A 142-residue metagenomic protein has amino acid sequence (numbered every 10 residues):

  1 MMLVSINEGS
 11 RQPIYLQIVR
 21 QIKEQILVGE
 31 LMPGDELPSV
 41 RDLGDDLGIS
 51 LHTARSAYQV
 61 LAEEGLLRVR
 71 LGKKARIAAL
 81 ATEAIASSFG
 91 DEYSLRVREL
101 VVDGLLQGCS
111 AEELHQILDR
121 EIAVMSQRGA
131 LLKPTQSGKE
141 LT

Functional and structural regions predicted by a protein language model:
M1-E36, D42, D91-L95, V101-T142: Extreme N-terminal segment that seeds HTH/winged-HTH DNA-binding domains in transcriptional regulators
R11-Q12, G29-E30, D45-G48, V69-K74 (+1 more regions): Short hydrophobic/aromatic-rich motifs at helix boundaries and adjacent loops
R11-Q17, L51-V60, G72-A78: Short, mixed-charge, low-aromatic patches
E36-R68: N-terminal helix-turn-helix
L37, L66-A81: Short, Lys/Arg-rich nucleic-acid/phosphate-binding segment
L43-G44, A62, A79-L80, I122-A123: Short secondary-structure boundary/hinge segments and terminal tails
A78-L95: A surface-exposed regulatory interaction patch that couples sensing to output across bacterial transport/metabolic
